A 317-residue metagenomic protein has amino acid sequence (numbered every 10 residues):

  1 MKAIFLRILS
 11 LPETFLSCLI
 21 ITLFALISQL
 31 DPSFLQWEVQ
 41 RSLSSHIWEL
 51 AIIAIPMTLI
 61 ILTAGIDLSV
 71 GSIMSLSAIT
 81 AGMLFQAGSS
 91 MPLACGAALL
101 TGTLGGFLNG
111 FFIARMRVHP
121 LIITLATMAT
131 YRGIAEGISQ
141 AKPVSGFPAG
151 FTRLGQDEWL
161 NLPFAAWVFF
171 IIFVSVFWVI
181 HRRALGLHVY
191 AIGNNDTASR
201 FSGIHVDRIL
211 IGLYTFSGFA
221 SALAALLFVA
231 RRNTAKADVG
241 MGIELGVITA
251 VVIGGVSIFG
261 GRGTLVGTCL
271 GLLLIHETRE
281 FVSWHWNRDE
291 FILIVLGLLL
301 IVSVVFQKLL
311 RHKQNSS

Functional and structural regions predicted by a protein language model:
M1-A25, F201-R208, T278-S317: Cytosolic-side transmembrane-helix boundaries in multi-pass membrane proteins
K2-L9, I66, Q86-S89, L104-V144 (+3 more regions): Short loop segments and helix-boundary regions at transmembrane helix junctions of multi-pass inner-membrane proteins
R7, M116, P120-R183, I209-G212 (+3 more regions): Transmembrane helix-bundle core of multi-pass membrane transporters and related energy-transducing complexes
T14-C18, L43, A51, S72-L76 (+7 more regions): Hydrophobic alpha-helical transmembrane segments
L19-L35, T63, A135-Q140, F177-A184 (+1 more regions): Structural signal for alpha-helical transmembrane segments and their membrane-water exit/capping regions in multi-pass
I21-A87, I113-V118, V251, G255-R262 (+1 more regions): Single transmembrane alpha-helix segments in multi-pass membrane proteins
S90-A98, L104-N109, I113, L160-A235: Helix-loop-helix "hairpin" substructures at the membrane interface of multi-pass membrane proteins
S221, R231-G297: Transmembrane alpha-helical segments in multi-pass inner-membrane proteins
